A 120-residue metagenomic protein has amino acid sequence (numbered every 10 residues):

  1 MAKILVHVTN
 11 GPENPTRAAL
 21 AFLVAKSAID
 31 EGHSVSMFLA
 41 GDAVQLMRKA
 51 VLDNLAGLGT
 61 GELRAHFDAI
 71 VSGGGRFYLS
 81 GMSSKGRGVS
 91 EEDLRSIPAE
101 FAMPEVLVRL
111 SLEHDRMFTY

Functional and structural regions predicted by a protein language model:
L5-A19, V51: Short, glycine-rich nucleotide/cofactor-binding loops
A18-E31, M37: Histidine-anchored nucleotide/phosphate-binding helix
A25, V35-A40, F77-G81: Short internal beta-strands
I29, V71, S111-L112: Anion (oxyanion) recognition and catalysis
A43-G57: N-terminal beta-loop-helix "entrance" segment that forms/cooperates in small-molecule cofactor or anionic ligand
D53-L58, L94-P98: Short, flexible loop segments at the rims of nucleotide/cofactor-binding pockets, characterized by
N54-G81: A glycine-rich helix N-cap at a beta->alpha junction
G86-T119: C-terminal structural segments of small proteins and small subunits
